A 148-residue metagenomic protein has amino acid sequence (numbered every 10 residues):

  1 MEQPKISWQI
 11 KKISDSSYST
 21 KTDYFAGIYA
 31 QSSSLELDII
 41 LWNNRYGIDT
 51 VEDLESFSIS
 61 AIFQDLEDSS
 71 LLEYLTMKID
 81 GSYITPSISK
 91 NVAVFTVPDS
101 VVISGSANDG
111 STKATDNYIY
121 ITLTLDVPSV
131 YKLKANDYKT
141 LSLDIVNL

Functional and structural regions predicted by a protein language model:
M1-Y18, I28, S129-Y131, A135-L148: Short, polar/proline-rich extracytoplasmic segments that appear immediately after membrane translocation
K5-I48: Beta-sheet-dominated interaction scaffolds and their linkers
S7-I13, W42, S60-Q64, K78-D80 (+4 more regions): A structural detector for beta-sheet-dominated domains
S19-A26, F95-N108, T124-V127: Short structured motifs
A30, T112-D116, K134: Surface-exposed coil/turn segments at beta-strand junctions on protein surfaces, enriched
S32-V94: Surface-exposed interaction patch
E36-D38, W42-N44, N117-L148: C-terminal, structured domain-capping segment
T85-N117: Extracellular adhesion/glycan-binding regions together with long Ser/Thr- and acidic-residue-rich low-complexity tracts
